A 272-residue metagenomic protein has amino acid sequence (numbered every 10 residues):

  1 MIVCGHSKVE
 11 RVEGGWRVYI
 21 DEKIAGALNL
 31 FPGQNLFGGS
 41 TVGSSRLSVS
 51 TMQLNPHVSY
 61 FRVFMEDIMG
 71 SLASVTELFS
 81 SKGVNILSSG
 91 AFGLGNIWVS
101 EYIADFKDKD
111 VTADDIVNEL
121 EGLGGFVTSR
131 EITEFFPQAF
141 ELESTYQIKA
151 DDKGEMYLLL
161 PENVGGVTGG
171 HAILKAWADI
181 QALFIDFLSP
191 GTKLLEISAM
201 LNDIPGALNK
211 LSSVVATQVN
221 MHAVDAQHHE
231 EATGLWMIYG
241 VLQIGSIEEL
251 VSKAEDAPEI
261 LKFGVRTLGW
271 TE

Functional and structural regions predicted by a protein language model:
I2-G14, G26, L30-P32, F37-G154 (+1 more regions): A conserved regulatory-domain signal marking ACT and ACT-like small-molecule sensing domains and adjacent regulatory
G15-K23: Intrinsically disordered, low-complexity, positively charged segments
D21, L160-P161: The feature encodes a structural signal of leucine-rich repeats
